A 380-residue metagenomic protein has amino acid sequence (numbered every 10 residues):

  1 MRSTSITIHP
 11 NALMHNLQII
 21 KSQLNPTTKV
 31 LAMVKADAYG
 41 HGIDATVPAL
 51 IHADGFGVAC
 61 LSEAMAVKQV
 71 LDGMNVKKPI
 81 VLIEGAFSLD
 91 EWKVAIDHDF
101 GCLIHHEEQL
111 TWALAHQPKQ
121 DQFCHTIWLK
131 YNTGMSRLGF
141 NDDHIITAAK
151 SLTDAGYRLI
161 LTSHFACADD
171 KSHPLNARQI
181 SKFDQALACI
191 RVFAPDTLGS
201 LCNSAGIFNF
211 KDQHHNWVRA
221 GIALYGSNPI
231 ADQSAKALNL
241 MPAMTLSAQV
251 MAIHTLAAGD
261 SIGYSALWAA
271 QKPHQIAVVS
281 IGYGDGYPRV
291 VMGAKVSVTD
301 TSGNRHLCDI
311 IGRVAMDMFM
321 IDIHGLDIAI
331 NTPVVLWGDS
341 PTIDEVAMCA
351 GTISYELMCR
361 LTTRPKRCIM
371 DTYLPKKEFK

Functional and structural regions predicted by a protein language model:
R2-P10, M14, E63-M65, A86-L89 (+3 more regions): Active-site anion/phosphate-binding pocket segments in diverse small-molecule metabolic enzymes
S5-T7, M14-H15, T28-S200, H214: Active-site-proximal beta-alpha core segment in soluble small-molecule metabolic enzymes
Q23-N25: Terminal domain-start leader segments
